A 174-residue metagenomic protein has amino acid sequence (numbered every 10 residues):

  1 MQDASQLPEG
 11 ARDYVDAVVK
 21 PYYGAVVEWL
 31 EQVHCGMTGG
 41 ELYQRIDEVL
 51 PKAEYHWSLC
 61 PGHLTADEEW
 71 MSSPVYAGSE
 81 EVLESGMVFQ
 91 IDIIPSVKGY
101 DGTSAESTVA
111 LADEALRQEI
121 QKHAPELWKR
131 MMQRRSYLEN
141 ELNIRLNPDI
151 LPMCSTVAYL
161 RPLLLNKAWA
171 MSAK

Functional and structural regions predicted by a protein language model:
M1-K174: Active-site neighborhoods and metal-handling regions in enzymes and metal-associated proteins
